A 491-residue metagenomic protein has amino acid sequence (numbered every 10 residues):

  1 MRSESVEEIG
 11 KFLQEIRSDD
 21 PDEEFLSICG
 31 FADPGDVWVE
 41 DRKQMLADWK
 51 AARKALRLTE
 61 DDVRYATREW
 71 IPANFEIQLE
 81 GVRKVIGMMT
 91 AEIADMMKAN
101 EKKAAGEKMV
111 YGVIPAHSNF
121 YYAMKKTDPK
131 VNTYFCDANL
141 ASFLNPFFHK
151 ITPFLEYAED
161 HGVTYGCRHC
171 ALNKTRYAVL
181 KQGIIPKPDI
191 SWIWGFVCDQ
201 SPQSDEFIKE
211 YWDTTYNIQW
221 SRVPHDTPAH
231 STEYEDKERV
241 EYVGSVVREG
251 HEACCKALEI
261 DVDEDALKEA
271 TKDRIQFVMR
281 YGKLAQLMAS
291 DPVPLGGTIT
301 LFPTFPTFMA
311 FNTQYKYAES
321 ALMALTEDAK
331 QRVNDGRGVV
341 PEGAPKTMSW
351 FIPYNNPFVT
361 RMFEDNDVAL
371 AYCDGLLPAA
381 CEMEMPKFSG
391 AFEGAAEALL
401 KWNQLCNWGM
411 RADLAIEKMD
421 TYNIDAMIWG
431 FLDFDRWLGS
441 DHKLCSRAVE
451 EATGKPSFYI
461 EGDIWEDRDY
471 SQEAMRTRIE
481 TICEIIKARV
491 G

Functional and structural regions predicted by a protein language model:
R2, L13-V110, V243-L377, C381: A charged, amphipathic alpha-helical module
F75, L79-I190, Q200, S204-I208: An N-terminal, globular interaction/scaffold subdomain
A105-E107, P115-Y157, M348-I416, D420: Redox- and metal-dependent alpha/beta enzyme cores, enriched for Fe-S-associated oxidoreductases and cofactor-handling
G112-H117, I193-V197, S349-Y354, F431-L432: Structural motif
K125-P129, G183, D205-T214, R361-N366 (+2 more regions): Short, surface-exposed basic-aromatic patches at helix termini and helix-loop junctions that form
K181-D265, E269, R274-L287: Internal, well-ordered alpha/beta segment that forms a basic, Gly-enriched binding/recognition surface
A412-G491: TerminUS-proximal long segments
